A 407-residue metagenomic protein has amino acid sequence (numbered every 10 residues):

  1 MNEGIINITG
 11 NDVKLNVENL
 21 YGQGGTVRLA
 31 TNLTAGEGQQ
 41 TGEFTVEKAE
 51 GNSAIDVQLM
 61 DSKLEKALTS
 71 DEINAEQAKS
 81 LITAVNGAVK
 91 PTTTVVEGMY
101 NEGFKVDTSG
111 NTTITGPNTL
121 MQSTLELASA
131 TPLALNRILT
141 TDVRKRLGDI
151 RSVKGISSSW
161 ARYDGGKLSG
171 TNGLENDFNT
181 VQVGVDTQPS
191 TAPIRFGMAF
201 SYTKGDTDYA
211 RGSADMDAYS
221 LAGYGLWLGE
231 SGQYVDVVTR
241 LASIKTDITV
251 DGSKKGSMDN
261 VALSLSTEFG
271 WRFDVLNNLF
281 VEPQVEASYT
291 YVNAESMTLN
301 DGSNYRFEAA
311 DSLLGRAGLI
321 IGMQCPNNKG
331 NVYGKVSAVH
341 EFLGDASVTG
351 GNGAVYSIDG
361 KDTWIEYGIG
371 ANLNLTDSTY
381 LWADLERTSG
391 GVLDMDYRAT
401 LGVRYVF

Functional and structural regions predicted by a protein language model:
M1-A54, Q58, K63-T115: Extracellular beta-solenoid/beta-roll
N2, V183, G225, V285-Y289 (+1 more regions): Membrane-active amphipathic alpha-helices enriched in small hydrophobic residues
E65-G87, N176-T191, N304-S312: Short secondary-structure subsegments characteristic of cysteine-rich extracellular domains
P117-L276, V281, L385-E386, G391: Outer membrane beta-barrel translocator domains of Type V secretion systems
Y163-L168, S201-G205, R240-T246, Q284-E295 (+2 more regions): Short glycine-rich beta-strand segments
G205-D215, T239, S243-L263, T290-G315 (+3 more regions): Extracellular/periplasm-exposed beta-strand and loop segments of Gram-negative cell-envelope proteins, dominated by
A222, L226-W227, R306-F407: Outer membrane beta-barrel transmembrane domains
L276-E282, V292-S296, N327-V332: Short, structured loop/turn "capping" segments at alpha-beta junctions
